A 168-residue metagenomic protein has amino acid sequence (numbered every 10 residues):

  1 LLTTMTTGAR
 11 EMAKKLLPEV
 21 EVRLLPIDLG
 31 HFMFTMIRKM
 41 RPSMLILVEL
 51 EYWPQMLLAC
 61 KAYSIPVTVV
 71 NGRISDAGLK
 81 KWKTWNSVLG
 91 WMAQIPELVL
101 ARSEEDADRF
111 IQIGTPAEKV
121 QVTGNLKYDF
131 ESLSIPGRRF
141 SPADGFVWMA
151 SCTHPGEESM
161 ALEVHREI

Functional and structural regions predicted by a protein language model:
L1, S132-I168: Conserved catalytic-core segment of nucleotide-activated headgroup transferases in glycan assembly
L1-I135, T153-P155: Active-site and donor-binding regions of nucleotide-sugar-utilizing enzymes
